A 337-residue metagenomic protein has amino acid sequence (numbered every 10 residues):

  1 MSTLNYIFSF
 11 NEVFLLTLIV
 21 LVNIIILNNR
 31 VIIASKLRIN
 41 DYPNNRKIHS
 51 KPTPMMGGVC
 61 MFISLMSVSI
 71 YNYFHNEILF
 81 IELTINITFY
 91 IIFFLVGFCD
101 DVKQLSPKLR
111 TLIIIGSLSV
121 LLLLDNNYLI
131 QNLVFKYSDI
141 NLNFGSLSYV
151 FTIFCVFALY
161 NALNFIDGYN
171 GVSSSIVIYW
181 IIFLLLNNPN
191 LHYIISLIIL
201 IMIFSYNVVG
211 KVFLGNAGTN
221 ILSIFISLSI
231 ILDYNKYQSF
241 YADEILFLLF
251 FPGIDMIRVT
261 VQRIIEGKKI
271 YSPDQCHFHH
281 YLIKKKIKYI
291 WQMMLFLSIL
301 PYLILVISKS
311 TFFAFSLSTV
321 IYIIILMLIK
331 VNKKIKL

Functional and structural regions predicted by a protein language model:
S2-I257: "…together with the soluble PPM/PP2C metallo-phosphatase catalytic core" -> "…together with the soluble PPM/PP2C
S2-Y6, S239-L337: C-terminal membrane-associated helical module and adjoining short loops/tails
